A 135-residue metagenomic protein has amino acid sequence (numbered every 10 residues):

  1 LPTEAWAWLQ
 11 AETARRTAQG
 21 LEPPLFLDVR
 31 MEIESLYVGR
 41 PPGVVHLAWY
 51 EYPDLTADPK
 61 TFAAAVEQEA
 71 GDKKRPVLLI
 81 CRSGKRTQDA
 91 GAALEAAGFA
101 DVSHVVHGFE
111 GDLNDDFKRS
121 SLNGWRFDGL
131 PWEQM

Functional and structural regions predicted by a protein language model:
L1-P24, E32-P76, T87-M135: Rhodanese-like catalytic fold shared by cysteine-dependent sulfurtransferases and DSP/PTP-type phosphatases
L79-I80: Short, surface-exposed ligand- or partner-binding patches at beta-edge/loop junctions that are enriched in aromatics
G84: Conserved G/P- and acidic residue-centered "switch" motifs that form tight phosphate/ATP-binding loops in soluble
